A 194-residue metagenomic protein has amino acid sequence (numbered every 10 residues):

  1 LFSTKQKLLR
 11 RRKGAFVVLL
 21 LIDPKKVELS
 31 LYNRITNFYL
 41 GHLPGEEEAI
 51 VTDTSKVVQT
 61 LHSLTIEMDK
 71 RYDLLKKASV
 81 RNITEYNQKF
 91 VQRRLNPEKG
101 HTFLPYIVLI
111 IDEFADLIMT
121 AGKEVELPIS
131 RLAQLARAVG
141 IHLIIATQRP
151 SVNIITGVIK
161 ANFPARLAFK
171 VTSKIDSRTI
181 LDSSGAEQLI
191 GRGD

Functional and structural regions predicted by a protein language model:
L1-V80, L104-R166, K170-V171, I175-L189 (+1 more regions): P-loop NTPase catalytic phosphate-binding loop
L74-H101: P-loop NTPase nucleotide-binding/switch module
